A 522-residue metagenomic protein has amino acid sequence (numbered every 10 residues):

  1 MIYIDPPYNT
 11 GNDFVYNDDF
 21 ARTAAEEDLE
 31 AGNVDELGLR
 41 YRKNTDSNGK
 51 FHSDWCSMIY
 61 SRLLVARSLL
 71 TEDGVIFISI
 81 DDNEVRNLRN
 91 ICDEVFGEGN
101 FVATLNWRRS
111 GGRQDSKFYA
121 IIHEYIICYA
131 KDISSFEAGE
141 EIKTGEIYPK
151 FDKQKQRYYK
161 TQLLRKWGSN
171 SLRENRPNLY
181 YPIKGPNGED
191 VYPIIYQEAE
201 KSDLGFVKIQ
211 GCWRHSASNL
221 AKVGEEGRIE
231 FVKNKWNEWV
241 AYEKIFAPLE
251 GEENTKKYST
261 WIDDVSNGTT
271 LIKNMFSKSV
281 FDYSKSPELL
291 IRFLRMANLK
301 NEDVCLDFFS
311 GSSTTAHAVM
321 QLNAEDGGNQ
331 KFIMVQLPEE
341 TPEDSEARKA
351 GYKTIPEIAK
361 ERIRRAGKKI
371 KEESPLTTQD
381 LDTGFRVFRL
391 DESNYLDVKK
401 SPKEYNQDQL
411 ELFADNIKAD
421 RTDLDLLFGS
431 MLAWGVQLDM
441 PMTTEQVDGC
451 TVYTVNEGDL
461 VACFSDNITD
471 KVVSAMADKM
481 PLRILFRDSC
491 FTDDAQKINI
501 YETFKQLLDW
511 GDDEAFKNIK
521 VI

Functional and structural regions predicted by a protein language model:
M1-V304, D326, L337-P342: Class I S-adenosyl-L-methionine
S57, N90, T260, E288-R292 (+5 more regions): Feature representing long, continuous alpha-helical segments
D73, V102, E124, N178-Y180 (+8 more regions): Active-site lining segments that contact anionic ligands and/or coordinate catalytic metals
V75, E226-K233, L299, D303 (+6 more regions): Intrinsically disordered or highly flexible coil/loop and linker segments, enriched in small and charged/polar residues
D82, G145, N237-I245, S310-S312 (+2 more regions): A glycine-rich phosphate-binding loop feature that marks nucleotide/adenosyl-phosphate handling sites
N87-I91, A318, K471: Phosphate- and divalent-cation-binding pockets in alpha/beta enzyme and binding domains that engage nucleotide-derived
D303-L322, M431: A phosphate-binding catalytic loop at a beta-strand-loop-alpha-helix junction that coordinates phosphoryl groups
Q321-I522: PRPP-dependent phosphoribosyltransferase catalytic core
